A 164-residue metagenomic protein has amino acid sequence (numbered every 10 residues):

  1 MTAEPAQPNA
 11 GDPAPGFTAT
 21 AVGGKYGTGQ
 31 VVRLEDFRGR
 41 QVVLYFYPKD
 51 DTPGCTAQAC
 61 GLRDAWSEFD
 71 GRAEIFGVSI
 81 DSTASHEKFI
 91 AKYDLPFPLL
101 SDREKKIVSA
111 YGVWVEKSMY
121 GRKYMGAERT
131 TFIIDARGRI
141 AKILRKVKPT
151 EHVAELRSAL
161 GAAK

Functional and structural regions predicted by a protein language model:
M1-K164: Chalcogenol-based redox active-site neighborhoods
